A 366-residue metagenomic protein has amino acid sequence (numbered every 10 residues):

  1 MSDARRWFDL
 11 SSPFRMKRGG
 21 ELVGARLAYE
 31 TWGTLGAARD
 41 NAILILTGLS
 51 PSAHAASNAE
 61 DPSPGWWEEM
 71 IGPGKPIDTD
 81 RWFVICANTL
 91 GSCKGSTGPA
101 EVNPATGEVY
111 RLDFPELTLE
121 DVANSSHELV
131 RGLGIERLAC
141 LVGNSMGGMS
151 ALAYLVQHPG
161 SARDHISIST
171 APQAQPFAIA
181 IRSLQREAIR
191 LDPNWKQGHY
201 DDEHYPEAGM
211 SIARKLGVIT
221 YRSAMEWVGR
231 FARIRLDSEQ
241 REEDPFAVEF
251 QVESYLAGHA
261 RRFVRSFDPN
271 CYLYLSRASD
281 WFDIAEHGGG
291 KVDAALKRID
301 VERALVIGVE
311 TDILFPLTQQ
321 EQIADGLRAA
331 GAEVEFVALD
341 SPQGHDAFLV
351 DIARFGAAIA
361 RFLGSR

Functional and structural regions predicted by a protein language model:
M1-I45, A59: Catalytic-loop region of hydrolases
E30, L35-N103: N-terminal cap/lid subdomain of alpha/beta-hydrolase-fold enzymes
G107-D113, E120-A139: Conserved acidic catalytic loop of the alpha/beta-hydrolase fold
R137-I179: Conserved hydrolase catalytic core segment
S161-A162, S167-R262: Alpha/beta-hydrolase-fold enzymes
H287-V292, R303, P316-L327: Short alpha-helix in the alpha/beta-hydrolase fold that links the catalytic acid
V306-G308: Short beta-strand/loop motif that positions the catalytic acidic residue of the alpha/beta-hydrolase fold
Q322-A324, R328-R366: Catalytic active-site module of serine/aspartate enzymes centered on a nucleophile-bearing elbow/loop
